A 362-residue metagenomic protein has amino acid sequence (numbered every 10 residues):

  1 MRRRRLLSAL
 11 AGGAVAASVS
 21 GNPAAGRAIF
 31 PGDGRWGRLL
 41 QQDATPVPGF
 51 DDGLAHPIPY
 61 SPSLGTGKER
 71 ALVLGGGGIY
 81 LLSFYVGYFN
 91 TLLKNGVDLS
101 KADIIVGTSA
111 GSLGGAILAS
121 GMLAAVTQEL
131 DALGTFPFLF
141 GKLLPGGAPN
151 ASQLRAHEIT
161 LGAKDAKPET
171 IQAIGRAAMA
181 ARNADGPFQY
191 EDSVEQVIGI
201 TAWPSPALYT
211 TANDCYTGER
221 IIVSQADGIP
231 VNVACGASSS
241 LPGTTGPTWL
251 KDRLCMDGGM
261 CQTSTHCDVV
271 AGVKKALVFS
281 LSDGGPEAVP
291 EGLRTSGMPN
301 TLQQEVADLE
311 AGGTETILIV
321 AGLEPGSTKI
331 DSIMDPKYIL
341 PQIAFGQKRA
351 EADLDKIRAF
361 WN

Functional and structural regions predicted by a protein language model:
R5-G26: N-terminal export signals
R27-V106, A116-N362: Patatin-like phospholipase
G107, G111: Gly/Ala-rich beta-loop-alpha elbow adjacent to hydrolase catalytic centers
